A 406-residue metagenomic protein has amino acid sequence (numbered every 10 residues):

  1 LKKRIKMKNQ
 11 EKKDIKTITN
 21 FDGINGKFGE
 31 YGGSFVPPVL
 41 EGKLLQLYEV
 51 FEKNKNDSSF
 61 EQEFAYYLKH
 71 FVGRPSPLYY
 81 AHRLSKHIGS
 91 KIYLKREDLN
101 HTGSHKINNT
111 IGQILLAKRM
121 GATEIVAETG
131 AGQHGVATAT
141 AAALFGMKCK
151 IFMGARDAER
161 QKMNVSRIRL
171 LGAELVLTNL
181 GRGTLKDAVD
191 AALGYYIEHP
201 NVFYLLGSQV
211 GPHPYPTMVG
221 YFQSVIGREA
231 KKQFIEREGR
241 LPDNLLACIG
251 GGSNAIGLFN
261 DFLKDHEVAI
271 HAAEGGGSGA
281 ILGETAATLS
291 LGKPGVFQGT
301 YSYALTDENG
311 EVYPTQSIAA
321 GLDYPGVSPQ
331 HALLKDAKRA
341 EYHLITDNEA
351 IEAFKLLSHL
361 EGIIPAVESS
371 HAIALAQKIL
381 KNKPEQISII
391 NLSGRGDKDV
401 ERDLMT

Functional and structural regions predicted by a protein language model:
K12-G32, V39, L45-A122: Positively charged, low-complexity intrinsically disordered leader regions
R96-N108, I125-G135, G181-R182, Q223 (+5 more regions): Active-site nucleophile and cofactor-binding loops and adjacent substrate-binding regions of central metabolic enzymes
H101, A117-G154, L241-N254, I270-A273 (+1 more regions): A short, small-residue-rich loop immediately preceding and capping a beta-strand
G103, I107-Q113, A127-F145, E159-K162 (+4 more regions): Short glycine/serine/threonine-rich phosphate/pyrophosphate-binding segments that cradle anionic phosphate groups
V126, H134-A192, I281-G292, D399-T406: Active-site-proximal loop->helix
V189-P214, K264-E267, A272-I363, M405-T406: Active-site/ligand-binding loops adjacent to catalytic centers
H199-I249, H331-L333, E352: Active-site/ligand-binding-proximal alpha/beta "capping" segment
V268-A273, S278, L282, L375-T406: Catalytic phosphate/nucleotide-handling subdomain of diverse soluble enzymes
